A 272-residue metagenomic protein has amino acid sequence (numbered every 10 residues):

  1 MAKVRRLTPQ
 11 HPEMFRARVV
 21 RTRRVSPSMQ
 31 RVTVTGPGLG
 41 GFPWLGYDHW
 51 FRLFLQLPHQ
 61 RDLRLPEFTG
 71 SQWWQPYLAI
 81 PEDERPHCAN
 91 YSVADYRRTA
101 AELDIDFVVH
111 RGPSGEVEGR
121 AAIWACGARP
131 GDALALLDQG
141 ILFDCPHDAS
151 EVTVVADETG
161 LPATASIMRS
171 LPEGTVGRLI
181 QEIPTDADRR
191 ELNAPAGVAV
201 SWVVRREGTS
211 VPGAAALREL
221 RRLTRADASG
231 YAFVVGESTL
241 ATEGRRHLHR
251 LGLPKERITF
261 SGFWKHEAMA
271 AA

Functional and structural regions predicted by a protein language model:
M1-A272: Extended, composition-driven regions rather than compact fold-specific motifs
